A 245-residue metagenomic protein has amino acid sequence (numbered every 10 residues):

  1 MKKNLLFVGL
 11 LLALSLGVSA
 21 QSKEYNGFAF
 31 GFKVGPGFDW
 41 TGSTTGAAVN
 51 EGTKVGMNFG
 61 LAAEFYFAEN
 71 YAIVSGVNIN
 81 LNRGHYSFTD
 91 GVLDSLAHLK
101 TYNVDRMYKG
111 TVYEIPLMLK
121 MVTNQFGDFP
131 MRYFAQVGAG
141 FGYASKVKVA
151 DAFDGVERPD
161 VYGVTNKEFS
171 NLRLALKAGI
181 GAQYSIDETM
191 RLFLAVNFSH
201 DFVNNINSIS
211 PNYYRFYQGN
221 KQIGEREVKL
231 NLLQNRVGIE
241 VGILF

Functional and structural regions predicted by a protein language model:
K2-V8: Sec-dependent signal peptide recognition, specifically the positively charged N-region followed immediately by
L5, S15-G31, I223-K229: Outer-membrane beta-barrel biogenesis signature
Q21-A62, R236, G242-F245: Short glycine/proline- and aromatic-enriched beta-strand/turn motifs that initiate or cap beta-hairpins
E24-F28, F65-F153, Q234-F245: Gram-negative (and chloroplast) outer-membrane scaffold detector with strong preference for beta-barrel transmembrane
T41-N50, R83-G110, S145-L172, I206-L230: Flexible, solvent-exposed loop segments that connect beta-strands
M57-F59, I115-L119, L174-I180, Y184: Transmembrane beta-barrel strand/turn architecture of Gram-negative outer membrane proteins
R173, A178, Q183-F245: Predominantly the C-terminal beta-signal and adjacent terminal strand-loop region of outer-membrane beta-barrel
